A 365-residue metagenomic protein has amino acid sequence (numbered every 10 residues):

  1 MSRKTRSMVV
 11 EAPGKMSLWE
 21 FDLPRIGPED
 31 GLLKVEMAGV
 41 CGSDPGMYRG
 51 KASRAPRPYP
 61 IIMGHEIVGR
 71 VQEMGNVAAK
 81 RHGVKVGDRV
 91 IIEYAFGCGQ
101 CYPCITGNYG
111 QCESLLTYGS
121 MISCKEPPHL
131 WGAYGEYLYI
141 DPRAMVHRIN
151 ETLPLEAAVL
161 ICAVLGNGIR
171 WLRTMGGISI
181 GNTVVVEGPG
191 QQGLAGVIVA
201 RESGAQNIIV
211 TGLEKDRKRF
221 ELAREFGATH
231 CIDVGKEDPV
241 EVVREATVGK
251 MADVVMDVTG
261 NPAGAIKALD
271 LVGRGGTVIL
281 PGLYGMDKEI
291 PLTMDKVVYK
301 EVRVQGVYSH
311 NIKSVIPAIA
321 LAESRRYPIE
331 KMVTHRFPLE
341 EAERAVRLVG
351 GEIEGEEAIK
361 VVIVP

Functional and structural regions predicted by a protein language model:
S2-S7, A195, L222, E237-D238 (+4 more regions): C-terminal hydrophobic helical "lid"/dimerization subdomain of Rossmann-like NAD(P)H-dependent oxidoreductases
R6, T183, Q206-I209, T277 (+1 more regions): Residues at the starts of beta-strands that form the adenosine-phosphate
P24-A38, A52-I105, N150-T152: Glycine-rich beta-strand-centered segment in the early N-terminal region that forms part of a ligand/cofactor-binding
C41, E93-H147, E151, L155: Cysteine-cluster motifs in flexible loop/terminal segments that predominantly coordinate metals
H82-V84, I178, V272: Short, well-ordered loop/turn sites that connect or cap secondary structure elements
Y137, E151-E237, E241: Mid-domain Rossmann-like dinucleotide-binding core that forms the NAD(H)/NADP(H) cofactor-binding site
K218-E225, P262-S324, K331, V364-P365: Glycine-rich phosphate-binding loop and adjacent beta-alpha segment of Rossmann(oid) nucleotide-cofactor-binding
K250-M256: Short SAM/SAH-binding signature in class I
